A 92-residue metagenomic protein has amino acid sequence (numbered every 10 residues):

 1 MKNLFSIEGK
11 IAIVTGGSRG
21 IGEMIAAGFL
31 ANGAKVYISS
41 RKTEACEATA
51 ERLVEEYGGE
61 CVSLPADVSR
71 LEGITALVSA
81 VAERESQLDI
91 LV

Functional and structural regions predicted by a protein language model:
M1-I13: Flexible N-terminal pre-Rossmann segment of NAD(P)-dependent oxidoreductases
I11, S18-G20: Conserved glycine-rich cofactor-binding loop
F29: Aromatic pocket-lining residues of Rossmann-like dinucleotide-binding sites
N32-T49: Conserved glycine-rich Rossmann-like NAD(P)H-binding loop of the short-chain dehydrogenase/reductase
T43-E44, P65-L77: The beta1-alpha1 cofactor-binding region of Rossmann-like NAD(H)/NADP(H)-dependent oxidoreductases
E56-E60, A80-L91: A glycine-rich helix->loop->beta "capping" turn within Rossmann-like NAD(P)(H)-dependent oxidoreductase domains
